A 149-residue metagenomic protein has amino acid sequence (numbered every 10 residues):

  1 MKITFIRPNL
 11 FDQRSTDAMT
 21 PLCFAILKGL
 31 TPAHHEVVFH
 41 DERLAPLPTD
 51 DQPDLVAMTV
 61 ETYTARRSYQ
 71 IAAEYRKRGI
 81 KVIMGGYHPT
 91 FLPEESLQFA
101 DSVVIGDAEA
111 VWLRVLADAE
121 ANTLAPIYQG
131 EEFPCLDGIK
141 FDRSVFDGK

Functional and structural regions predicted by a protein language model:
M1-K149: Acidic, low-complexity intrinsically disordered segments
